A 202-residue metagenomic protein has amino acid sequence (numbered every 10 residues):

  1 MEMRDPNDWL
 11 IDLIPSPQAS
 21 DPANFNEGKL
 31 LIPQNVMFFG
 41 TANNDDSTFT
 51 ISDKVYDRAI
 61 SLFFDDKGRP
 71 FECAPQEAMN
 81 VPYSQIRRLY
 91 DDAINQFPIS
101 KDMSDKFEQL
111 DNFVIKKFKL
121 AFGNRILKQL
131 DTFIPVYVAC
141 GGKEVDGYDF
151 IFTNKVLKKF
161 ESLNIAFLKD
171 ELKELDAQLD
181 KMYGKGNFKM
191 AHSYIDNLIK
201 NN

Functional and structural regions predicted by a protein language model:
M1-N202: C-terminal regulatory/interaction module of P-loop NTP-utilizing enzymes
